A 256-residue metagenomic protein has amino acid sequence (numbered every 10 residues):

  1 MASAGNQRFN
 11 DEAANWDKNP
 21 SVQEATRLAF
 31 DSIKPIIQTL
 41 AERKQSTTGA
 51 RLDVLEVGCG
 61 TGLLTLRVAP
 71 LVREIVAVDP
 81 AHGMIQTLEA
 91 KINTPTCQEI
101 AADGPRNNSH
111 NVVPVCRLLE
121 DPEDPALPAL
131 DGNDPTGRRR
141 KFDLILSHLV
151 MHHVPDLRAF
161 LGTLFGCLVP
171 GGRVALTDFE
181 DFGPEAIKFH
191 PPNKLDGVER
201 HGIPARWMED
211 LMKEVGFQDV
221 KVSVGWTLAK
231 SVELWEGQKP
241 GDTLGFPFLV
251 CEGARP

Functional and structural regions predicted by a protein language model:
M1-L52, T87, T94, L118-E123 (+1 more regions): Conserved class I S-adenosyl-L-methionine
F9, P20-V22, L64-L66, A175-G245 (+1 more regions): C-terminal alpha-helical "lid/dimerization" subdomain adjacent to the S-adenosyl-L-methionine
R51, K141-F142: Local beta-strand N-terminus motif with an aromatic residue
L52-L130: Class I SAM-dependent methyltransferase SAM/SAH-binding core
L146: A conserved beta-strand element that flanks and buttresses the S-adenosyl-L-methionine
L149-H153: Short catalytic micro-motifs in class I SAM-dependent methyltransferases
R158-R173: A short glycine-rich, Lys/Arg-flanked "PGG" loop and its adjoining helix->strand segment in the class I
V250-P256: C-terminal lobe and adjacent flexible extensions of AdoMet/dcAdoMet transferase-like proteins
